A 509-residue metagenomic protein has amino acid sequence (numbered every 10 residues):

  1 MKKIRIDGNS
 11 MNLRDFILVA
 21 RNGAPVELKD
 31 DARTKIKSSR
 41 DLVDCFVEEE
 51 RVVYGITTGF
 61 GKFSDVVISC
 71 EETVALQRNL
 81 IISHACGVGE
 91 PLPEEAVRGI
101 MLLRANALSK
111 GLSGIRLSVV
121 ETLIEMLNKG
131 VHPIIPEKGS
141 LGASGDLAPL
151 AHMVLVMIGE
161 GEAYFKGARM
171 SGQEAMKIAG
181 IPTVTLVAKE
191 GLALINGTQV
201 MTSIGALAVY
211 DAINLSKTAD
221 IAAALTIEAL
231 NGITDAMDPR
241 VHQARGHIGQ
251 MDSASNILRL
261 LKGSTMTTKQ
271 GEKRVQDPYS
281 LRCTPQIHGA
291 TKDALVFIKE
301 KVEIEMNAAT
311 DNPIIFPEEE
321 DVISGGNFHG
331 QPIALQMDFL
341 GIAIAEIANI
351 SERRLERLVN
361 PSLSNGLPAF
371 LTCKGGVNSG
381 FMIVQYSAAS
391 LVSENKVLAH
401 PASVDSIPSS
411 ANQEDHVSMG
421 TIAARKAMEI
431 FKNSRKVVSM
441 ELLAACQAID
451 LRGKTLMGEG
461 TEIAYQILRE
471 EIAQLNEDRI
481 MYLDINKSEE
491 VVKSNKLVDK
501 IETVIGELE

Functional and structural regions predicted by a protein language model:
M1-R14, L18-V43, V47-E50, L80-P136 (+2 more regions): Glycine-rich, flexible loop motifs
K2-A24, L28-K35, S39-V47, V156-E509: C-terminal auxiliary extensions adjacent to catalytic cores
A32-R33, G61-S64, L112, S140-L141 (+1 more regions): Conserved short loop/turn motifs at secondary-structure junctions
R51, V66, S253: Polyanion/phosphate-binding surface patch
Y54-I68, E72-L76, H84-N106, P136-I158 (+2 more regions): FAD-binding core of FAD-dependent oxidoreductases, characterized by glycine-rich FAD pyrophosphate-binding loops
V66, C70, C86-E90, S109-S113 (+3 more regions): Short gly/ser-rich anion-binding loops that grip negatively charged ligand groups
K110-N128, H132, A143-L147, A168-V187: Well-ordered mid-protein domain cores that form the structural environment of catalytic cofactors
I135-S140, E318-V322: Cysteine-centered functional microenvironments
